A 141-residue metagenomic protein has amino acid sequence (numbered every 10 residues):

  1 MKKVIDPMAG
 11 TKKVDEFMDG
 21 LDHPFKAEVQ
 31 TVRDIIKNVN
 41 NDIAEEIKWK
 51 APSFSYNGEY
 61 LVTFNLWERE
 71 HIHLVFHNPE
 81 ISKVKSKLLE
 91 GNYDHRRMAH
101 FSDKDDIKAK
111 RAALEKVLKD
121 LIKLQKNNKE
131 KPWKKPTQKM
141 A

Functional and structural regions predicted by a protein language model:
M1-A141: Charge-dense, helix-prone N-terminal extensions
